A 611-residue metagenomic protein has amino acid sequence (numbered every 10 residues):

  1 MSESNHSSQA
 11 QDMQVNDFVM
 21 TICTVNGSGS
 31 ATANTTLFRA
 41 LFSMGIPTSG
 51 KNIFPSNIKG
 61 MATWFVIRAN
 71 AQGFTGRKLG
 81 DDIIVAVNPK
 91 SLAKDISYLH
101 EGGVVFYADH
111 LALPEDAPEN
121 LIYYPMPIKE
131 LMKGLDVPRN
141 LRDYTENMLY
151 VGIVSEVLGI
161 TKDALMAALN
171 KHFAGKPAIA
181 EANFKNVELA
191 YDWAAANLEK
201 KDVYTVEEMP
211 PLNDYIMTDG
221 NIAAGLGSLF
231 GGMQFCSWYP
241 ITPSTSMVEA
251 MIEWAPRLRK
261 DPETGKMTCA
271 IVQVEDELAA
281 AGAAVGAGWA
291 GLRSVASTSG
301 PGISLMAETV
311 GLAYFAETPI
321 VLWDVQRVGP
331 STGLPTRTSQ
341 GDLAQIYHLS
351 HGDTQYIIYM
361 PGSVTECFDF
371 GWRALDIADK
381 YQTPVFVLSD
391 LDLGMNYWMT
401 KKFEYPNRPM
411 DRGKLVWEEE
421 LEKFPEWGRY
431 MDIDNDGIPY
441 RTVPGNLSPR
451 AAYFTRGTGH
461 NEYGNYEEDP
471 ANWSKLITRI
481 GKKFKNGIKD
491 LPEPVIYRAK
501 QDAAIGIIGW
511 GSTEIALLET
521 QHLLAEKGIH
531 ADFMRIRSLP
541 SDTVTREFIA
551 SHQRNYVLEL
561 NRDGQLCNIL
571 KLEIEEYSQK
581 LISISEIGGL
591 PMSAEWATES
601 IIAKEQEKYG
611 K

Functional and structural regions predicted by a protein language model:
S2-G231, F235-S237: Active-site cofactor/cluster-binding pocket
Q9, V66-N70, V87-N88, Y123 (+15 more regions): Metallocofactor- and cofactor-centric catalytic cores in central/energy metabolism, strongly enriched
Q14-L99, F235, T242-H348, I357-A378 (+1 more regions): Thiamine diphosphate
D17, F173, E199-N213, S228-M233 (+6 more regions): Gly-rich Lys/Arg/Thr-decorated short loops/hinges at beta-loop-alpha junctions or inter-strand turns that position
P55-I58, A112-E115, L131, T245 (+6 more regions): Short gly/pro/ser/thr-enriched loop/turn and capping motifs at secondary-structure boundaries
A86, F106-A108, P127, T298 (+5 more regions): Short beta-strand segments
L99-V105, N120-L121, C269, T318 (+2 more regions): A short helix->loop->beta-strand "cap" motif at the edges of active sites that frequently abuts
M217-G225, L229-G231, F370, L375-K611: Flexible, low-complexity linker and terminal segments
